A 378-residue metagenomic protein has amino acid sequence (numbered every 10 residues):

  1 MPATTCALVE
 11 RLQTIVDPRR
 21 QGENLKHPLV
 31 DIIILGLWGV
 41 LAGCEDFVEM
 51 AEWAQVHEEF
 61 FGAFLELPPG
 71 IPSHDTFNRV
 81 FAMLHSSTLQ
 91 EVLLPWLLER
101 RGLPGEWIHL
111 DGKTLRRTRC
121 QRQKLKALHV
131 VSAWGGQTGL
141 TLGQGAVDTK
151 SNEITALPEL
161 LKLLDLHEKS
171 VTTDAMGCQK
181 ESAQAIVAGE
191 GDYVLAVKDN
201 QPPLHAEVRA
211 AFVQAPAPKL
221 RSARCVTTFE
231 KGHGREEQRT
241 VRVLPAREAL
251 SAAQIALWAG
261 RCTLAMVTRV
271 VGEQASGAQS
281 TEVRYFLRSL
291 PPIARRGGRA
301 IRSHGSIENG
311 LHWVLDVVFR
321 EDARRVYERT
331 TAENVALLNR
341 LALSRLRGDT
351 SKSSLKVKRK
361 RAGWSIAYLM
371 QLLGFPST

Functional and structural regions predicted by a protein language model:
M1-L110, L115-C120, S132-Q144, P158 (+2 more regions): Dynamic "connector" segments at or just before major functional cores
T4, L8, M50, L287 (+1 more regions): Short amphipathic alpha-helical "interface-anchor" segments enriched in bulky aromatics
Q21-I32, S276-A278, S306, V326-N334: Structural motif
Q121-H129, Q279-S280: Short, flexible loop/turn motifs enriched in small residues
K126-H129, K180-K198: A short alpha/beta connector and helix-capping loop motif
G145-L163: Active-site beta-loop-alpha junctions of metal-dependent nucleic acid enzymes, especially the RNase H-like/DDE
T172-K180, V197-P203: Acidic, metal-coordinating catalytic cores used for nucleic-acid/nucleotide bond scission and strand-transfer chemistry
D192, K198-S303: An anionic, glycine-rich sequence signature occurring as long contiguous blocks
